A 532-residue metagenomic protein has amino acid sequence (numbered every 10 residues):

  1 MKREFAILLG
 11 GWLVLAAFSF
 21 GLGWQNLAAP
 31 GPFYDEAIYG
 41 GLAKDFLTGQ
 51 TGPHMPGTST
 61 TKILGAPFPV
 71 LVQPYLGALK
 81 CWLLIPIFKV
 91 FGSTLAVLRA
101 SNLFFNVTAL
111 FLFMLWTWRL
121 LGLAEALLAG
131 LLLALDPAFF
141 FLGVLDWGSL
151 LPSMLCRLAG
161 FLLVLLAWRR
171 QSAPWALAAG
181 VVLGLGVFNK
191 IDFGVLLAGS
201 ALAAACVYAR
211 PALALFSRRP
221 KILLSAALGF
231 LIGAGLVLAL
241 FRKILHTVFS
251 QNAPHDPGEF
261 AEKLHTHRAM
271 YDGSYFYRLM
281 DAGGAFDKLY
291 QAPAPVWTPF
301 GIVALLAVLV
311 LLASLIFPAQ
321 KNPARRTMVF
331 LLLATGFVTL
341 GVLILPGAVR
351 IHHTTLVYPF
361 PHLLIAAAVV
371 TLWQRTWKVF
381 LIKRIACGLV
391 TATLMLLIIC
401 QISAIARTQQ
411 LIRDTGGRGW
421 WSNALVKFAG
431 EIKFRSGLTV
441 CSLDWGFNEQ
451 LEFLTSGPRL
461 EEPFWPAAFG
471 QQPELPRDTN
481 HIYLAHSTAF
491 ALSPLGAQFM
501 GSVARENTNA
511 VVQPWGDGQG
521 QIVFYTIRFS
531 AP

Functional and structural regions predicted by a protein language model:
E4-E36, Q50, L135, G229-H246 (+1 more regions): Transmembrane signal-anchor helices characteristic of membrane glycosylation enzymes that use polyprenol
W12, A16, V181-L183, G199-S200 (+5 more regions): Transmembrane alpha-helix segments characteristic of polytopic inner-membrane glycan-assembly/cell-envelope
L15-S19, A129-P137, L183, V187 (+1 more regions): Short helix- or helix-capping micro-motifs that position conserved polar/aromatic residues at function-defining sites
L42, F46-G49, L83, L185 (+2 more regions): Transmembrane-lumen/periplasm boundary regions of multi-pass, lipid-linked membrane glycan transferases
A100-L121, F140, L158-L163: Transmembrane-helix motifs of polytopic, lipid-linked glycan transferases
R119, G160-L177: Membrane-interface transmembrane helices that cradle and orient dolichyl/undecaprenyl
V195, M328-L381: Hydrophobic/aromatic-rich transmembrane helices and adjacent perimembrane loops
I351, K383-S436, D444-E461, L492-P494 (+1 more regions): Membrane-proximal, lumen/periplasm-facing interface regions of secretory-pathway glyco- and lipid-modifying enzymes
